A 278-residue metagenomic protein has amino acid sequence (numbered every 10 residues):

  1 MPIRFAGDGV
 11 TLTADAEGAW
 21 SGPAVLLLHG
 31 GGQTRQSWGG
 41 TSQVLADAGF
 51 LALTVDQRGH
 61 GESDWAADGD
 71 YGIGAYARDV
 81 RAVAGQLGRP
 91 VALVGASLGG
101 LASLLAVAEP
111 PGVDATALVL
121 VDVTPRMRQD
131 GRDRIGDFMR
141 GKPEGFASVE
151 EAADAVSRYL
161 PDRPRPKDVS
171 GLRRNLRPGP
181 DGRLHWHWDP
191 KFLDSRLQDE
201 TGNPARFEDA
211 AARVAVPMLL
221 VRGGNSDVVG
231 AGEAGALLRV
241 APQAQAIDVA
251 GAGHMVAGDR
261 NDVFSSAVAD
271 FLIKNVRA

Functional and structural regions predicted by a protein language model:
G7-E17: A short loop-to-beta-strand scaffold at the N-terminal edge of the catalytic core in hydrolase folds
E17-E62: Conserved HGGG/HGGXW glycine-rich cap/lid loop of the alpha/beta-hydrolase fold
D47, L51-L53, Q57-V94, S266: Active-site loop/oxyanion-hole signature of alpha/beta-hydrolase fold enzymes
P90-Q129: Conserved hydrolase catalytic core segment
A147-T201: Conserved alpha/beta-hydrolase catalytic His-Asp/Glu region
G179-R239: Conserved serine/cysteine hydrolase catalytic core
A241-H254: Catalytic histidine neighborhood in serine/cysteine hydrolases with alpha/beta-hydrolase-type architecture
A252-S265: Catalytic histidine-centered segment of alpha/beta-hydrolase-like enzymes
